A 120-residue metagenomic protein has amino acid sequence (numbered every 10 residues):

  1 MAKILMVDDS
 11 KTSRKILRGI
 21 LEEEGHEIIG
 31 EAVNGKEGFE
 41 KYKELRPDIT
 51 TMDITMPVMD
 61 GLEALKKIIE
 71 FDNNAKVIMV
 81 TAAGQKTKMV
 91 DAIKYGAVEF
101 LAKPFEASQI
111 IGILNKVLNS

Functional and structural regions predicted by a protein language model:
K11-G30: Two-component/phosphorelay signaling modules centered on CheY-like receiver
N34-E37, D60-E63: Acidic catalytic/metal-coordinating carboxylates
L45-T51: Active-site beta3 strand of CheY-like receiver
M56: Receiver (REC) domain active-site loop signature in two-component systems and cognate sites in sensor histidine kinases
A83-G84: Short, conserved "switch-loop" micro-motifs in signal-transduction and mechanochemical regulators
F105-L114: C-terminal output helix
